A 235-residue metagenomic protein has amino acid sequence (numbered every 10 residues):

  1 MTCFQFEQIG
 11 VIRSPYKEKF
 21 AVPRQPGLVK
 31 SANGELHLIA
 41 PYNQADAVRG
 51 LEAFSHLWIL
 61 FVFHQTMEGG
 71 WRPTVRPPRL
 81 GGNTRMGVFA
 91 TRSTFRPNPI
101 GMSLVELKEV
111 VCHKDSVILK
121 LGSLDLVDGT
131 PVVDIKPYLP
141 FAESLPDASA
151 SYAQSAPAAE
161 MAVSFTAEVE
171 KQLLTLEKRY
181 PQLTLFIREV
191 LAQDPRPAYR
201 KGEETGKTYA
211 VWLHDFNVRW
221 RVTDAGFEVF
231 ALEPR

Functional and structural regions predicted by a protein language model:
M1-A45, L51-A53, P140-V190: Arg/Lys-rich, positively charged N-terminal/basic patches that mediate binding to nucleic acids
T2-Q8, F95-V105, H214: Short coil-to-beta-strand transition motifs
R13, V105-K108: Conserved positions in beta-strands of structured domains
K17, E109-S116, A225: Short, conserved beta-turn/loop elements at beta-strand boundaries and strand-helix junctions
R49-G101, L191-Q193, R200-E204: Active-site-adjacent substructure of cysteine-protease-like catalytic cores
L119-A153: Flexible glycine-rich active-site/ligand-binding loops centered on an Asp-His dyad
N217, V222-R235: Enriched for short, Lys/Arg-rich terminal
